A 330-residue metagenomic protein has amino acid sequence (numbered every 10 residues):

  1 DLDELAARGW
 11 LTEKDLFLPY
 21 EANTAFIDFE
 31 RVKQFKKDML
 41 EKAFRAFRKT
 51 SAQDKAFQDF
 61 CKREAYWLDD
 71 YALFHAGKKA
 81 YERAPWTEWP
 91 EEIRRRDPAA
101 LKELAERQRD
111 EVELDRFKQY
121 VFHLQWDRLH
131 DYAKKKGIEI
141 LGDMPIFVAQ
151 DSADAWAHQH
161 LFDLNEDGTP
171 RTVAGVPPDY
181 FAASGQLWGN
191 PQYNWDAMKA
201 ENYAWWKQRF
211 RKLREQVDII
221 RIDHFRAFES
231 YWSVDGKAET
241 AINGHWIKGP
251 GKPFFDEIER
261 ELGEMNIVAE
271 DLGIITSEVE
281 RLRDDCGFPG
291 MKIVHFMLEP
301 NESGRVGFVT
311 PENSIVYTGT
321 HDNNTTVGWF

Functional and structural regions predicted by a protein language model:
D1-H123, V148-F330: Alpha-amylase-like alpha-glycosidases and glucanotransferases acting on alpha-linked glucans and related
D115-V148: Conserved, well-ordered alpha-helix/loop/beta-strand core segments that scaffold catalytic motifs
